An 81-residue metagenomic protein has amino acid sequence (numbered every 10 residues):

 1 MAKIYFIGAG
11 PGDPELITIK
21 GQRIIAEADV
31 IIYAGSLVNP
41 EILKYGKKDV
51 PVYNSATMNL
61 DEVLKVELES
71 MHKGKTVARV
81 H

Functional and structural regions predicted by a protein language model:
M1-A9, P14-H81: Class I S-adenosyl-L-methionine
